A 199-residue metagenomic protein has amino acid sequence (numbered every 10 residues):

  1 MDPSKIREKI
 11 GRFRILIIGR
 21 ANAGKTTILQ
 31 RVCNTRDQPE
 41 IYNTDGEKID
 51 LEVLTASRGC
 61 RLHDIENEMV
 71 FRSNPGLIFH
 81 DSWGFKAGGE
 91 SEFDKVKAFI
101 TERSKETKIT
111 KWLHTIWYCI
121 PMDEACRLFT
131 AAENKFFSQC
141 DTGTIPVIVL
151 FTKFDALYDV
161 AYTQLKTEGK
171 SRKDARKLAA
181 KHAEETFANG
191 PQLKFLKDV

Functional and structural regions predicted by a protein language model:
M1-I78, W83-V199: Conserved GTPase G-domain substructure that encodes guanine base recognition and part of the catalytic core, centered
